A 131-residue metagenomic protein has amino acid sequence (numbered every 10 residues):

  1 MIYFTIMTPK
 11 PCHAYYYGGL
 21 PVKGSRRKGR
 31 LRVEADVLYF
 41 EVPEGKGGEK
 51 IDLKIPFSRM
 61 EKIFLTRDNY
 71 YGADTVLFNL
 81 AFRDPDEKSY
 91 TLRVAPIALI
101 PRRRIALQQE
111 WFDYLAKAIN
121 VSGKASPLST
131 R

Functional and structural regions predicted by a protein language model:
M1-D36, K88, R103-Y114, A125-R131: Anionic N-terminal interaction surfaces
K23-R27, G47-E49, D74: Residues that act as N-cap/strand-start positions at coil-to-secondary-structure junctions
G29-V33, L53, F82: Short, exposed beta-strand/loop patches in secreted or surface proteins that constitute
E34, Y39-E41, A81: Beta-strand residues in well-ordered beta-sheet regions across diverse protein folds
L38-V42, K62-L65: Short hydrophobic/aromatic-rich beta-strand segments that constitute the beta-sheet cores of beta-sandwich/beta-barrel
F40-L53: Short aromatic-glycine motifs in intrinsically disordered, low-complexity regions
I51, S58-R131: Acidic, Ser/Thr- and proline-rich intrinsically disordered linker/docking segments of eukaryotic scaffolds
